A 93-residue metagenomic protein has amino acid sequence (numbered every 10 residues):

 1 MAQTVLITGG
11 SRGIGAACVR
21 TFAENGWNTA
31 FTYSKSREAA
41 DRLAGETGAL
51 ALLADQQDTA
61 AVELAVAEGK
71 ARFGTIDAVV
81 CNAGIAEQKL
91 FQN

Functional and structural regions predicted by a protein language model:
T4, S11-G13: Conserved glycine-rich cofactor-binding loop
T8, I76-G84: Rossmann-fold scaffold of SDR-type NAD(P)-dependent oxidoreductases
G13, A17, A86: NAD(P)H-binding Rossmann-fold N-terminus in SDR/SDR-like oxidoreductases, specifically the glycine-rich beta1-alpha1
F22: Aromatic pocket-lining residues of Rossmann-like dinucleotide-binding sites
N25-R42: Conserved glycine-rich Rossmann-like NAD(P)H-binding loop of the short-chain dehydrogenase/reductase
L53-V66: The beta1-alpha1 cofactor-binding region of Rossmann-like NAD(H)/NADP(H)-dependent oxidoreductases
E63, A86-N93: Conserved mid-core segment of classical short-chain dehydrogenase/reductases
E68-G74: Glycine-rich phosphate-binding loop signature in dinucleotide/nucleotide-binding domains
